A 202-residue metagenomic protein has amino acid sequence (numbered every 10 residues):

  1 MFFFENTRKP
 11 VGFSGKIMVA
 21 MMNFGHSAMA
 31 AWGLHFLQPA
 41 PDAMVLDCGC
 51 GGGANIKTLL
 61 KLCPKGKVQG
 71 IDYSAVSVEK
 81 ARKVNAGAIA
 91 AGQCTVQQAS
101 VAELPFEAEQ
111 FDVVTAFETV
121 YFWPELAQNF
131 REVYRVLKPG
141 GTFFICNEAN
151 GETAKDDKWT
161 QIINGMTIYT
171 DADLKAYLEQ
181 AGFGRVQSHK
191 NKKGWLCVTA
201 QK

Functional and structural regions predicted by a protein language model:
F2-F4, P10-N23, S27, T142-T199: C-terminal alpha-helical "lid/dimerization" subdomain adjacent to the S-adenosyl-L-methionine
F24-A43, T58: Conserved alpha-helix/loop element of class I SAM-dependent methyltransferases that forms part of the SAM/SAH-binding
L37-P39, L62-C63, A88, L137: A generic alpha-to-beta junction signature in SAM-dependent methyltransferases
D42, L137-T142: Short glycine-dipeptide loop
M44-E103: Class I SAM-dependent methyltransferase SAM/SAH-binding core
A102-V113: A short acidic, Gly/Pro-enriched loop at the edge of an enzyme's catalytic core that lines a small-molecule cofactor
V113-L126: A short SAM/SAH-binding and catalytic strip from SAM-dependent methyltransferases
A127-P139: A short glycine-rich, Lys/Arg-flanked "PGG" loop and its adjoining helix->strand segment in the class I
